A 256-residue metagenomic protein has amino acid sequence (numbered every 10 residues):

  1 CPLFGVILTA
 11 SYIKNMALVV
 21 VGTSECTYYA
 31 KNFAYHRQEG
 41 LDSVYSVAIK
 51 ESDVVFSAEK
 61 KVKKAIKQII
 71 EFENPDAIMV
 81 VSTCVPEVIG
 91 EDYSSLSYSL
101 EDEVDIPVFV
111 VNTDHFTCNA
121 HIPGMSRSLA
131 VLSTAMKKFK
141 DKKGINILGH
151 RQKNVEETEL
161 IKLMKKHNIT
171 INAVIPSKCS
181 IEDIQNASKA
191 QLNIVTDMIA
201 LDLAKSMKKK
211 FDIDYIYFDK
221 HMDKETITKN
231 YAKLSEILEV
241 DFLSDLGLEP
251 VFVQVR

Functional and structural regions predicted by a protein language model:
C1-R256: An N-terminal assembly and electron-transfer interface module characteristic of large anaerobic redox and radical
